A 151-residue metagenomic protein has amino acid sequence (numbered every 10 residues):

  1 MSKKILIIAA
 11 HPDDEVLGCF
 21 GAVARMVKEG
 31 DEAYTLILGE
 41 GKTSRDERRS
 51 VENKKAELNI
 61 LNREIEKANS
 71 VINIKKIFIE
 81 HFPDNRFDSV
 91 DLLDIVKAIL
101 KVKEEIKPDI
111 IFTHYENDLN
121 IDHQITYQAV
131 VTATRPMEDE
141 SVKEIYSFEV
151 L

Functional and structural regions predicted by a protein language model:
M1-I106, R135-D139: Active-site rim/loop-helix segments in enzyme catalytic domains that contact anionic ligands
K4, K143-Y146: A generic secondary-structure signal marking the coil-to-beta-strand transition
A98-E144: Active-site adenylate/phosphate-handling loop in enzymes that bind or generate adenylated species
L151: Carbohydrate-associated surface elements
